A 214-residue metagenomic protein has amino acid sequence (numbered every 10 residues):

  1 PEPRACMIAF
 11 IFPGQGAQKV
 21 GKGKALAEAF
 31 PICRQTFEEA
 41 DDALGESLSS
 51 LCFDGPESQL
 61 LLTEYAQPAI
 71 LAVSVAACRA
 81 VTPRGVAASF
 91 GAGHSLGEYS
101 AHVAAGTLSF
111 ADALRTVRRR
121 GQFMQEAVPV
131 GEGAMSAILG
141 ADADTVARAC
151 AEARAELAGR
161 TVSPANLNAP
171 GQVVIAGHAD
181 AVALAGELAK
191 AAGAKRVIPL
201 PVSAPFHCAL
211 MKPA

Functional and structural regions predicted by a protein language model:
P1-C6: Short, Lys/Arg-enriched N-terminal segments with co-localized hydrophobic residues within the first ~10-30 amino acids
M7-A92, A158, I175: Helix-rich "cap/lid" substructures immediately adjacent to catalytic or cofactor-binding pockets
Q15-A17, L44, A105-A214: Alpha/beta catalytic cores of group-transfer enzymes, especially the acyltransferase/condensing modules of polyketide
K22-G23, R34-E39, S47, L71-A147: Patatin-like phospholipase
F53-L60, S100-A101, R196-L200: A short small-residue
Y65, L96, D180: Residue-level recognition of oxygen-bearing side chains
